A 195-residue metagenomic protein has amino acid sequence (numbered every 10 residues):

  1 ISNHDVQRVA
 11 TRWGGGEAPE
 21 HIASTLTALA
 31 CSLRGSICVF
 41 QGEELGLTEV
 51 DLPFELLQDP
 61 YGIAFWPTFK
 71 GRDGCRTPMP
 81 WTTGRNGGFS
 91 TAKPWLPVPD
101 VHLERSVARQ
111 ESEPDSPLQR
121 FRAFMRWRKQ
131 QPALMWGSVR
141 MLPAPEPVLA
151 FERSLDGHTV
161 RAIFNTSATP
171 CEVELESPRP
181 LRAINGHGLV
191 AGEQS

Functional and structural regions predicted by a protein language model:
I1-P180, N185-S195: Active-site and adjacent substrate-binding regions of carbohydrate-active enzymes
